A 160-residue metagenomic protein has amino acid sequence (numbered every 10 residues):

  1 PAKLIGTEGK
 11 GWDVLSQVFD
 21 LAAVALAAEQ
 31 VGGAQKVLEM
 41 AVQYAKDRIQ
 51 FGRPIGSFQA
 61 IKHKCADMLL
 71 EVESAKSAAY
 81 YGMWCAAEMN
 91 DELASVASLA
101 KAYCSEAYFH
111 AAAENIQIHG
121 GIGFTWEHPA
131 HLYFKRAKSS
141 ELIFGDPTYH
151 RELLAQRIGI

Functional and structural regions predicted by a protein language model:
P1-Q17: A short, charged helix-loop
S16-I160: Alpha-helical interface subdomain recognition
